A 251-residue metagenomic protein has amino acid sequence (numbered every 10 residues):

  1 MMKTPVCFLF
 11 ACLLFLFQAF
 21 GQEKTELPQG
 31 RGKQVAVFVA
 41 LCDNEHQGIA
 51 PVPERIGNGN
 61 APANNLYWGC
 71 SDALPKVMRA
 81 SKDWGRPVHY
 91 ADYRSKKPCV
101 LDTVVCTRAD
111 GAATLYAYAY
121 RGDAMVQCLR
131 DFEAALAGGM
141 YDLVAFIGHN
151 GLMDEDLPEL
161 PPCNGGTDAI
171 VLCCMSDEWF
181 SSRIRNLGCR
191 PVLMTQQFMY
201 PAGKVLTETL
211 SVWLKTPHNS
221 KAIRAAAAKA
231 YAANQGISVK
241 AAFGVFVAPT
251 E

Functional and structural regions predicted by a protein language model:
M1-V6: Positively charged n-region of N-terminal signal peptides that target proteins for export
C7-L16: Bacterial N-terminal signal peptides
A19-G21: Boundary at the C-terminal end of the N-terminal hydrophobic targeting segment
L27-Q127: A domain-level signal for caspase-like cysteine endopeptidase catalytic cores and their zymogen-processing architecture
W68-P75, V126-E133, D154-L157, S181 (+1 more regions): Extracytoplasmic/secreted envelope proteins and their assembly/folding machinery, especially bacterial periplasmic
C99-C163, T167-D168: Acidic/His-rich structured neighborhood in mature extracellular/periplasmic domains
G139-V212: Catalytic cores of nucleophile-dependent amide-cleaving enzymes
S220-E251: Caspase-like cysteine protease fold
